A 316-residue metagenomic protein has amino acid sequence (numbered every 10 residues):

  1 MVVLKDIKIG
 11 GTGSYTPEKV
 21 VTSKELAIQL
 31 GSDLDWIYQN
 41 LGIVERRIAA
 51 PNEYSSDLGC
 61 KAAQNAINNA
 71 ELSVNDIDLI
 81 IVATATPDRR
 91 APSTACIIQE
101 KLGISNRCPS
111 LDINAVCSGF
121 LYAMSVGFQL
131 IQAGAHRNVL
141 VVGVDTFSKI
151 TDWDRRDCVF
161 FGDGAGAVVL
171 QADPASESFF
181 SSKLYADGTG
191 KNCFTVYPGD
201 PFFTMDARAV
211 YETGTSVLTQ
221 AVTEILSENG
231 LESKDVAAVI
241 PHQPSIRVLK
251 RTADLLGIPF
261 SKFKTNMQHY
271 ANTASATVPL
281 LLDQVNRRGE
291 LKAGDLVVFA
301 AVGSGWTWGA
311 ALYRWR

Functional and structural regions predicted by a protein language model:
M1-P51, F147, W153-S216, Q220-T223 (+2 more regions): Condensing-enzyme catalytic core mediating Claisen C-C bond formation in acyl metabolism
M1-V2, L102-S105, I131-G134, C158-G162 (+2 more regions): Solvent-exposed alpha-helices and their adjacent loops that cap or buttress functional pockets in soluble metabolic
I9-G11, P51-L111, E228-L255: Conserved beta-ketoacyl condensing-enzyme motif
Y15, A83-D88, A115-F120, G143-S148 (+3 more regions): Acidic, glycine-rich active-site loops and adjacent beta-strand->loop/helix elements that engage anionic groups
D33, S55-A70, T213-N229, V278-V285: Short, well-ordered amphipathic alpha-helical segments that serve as non-catalytic structural scaffolds within diverse
Y38-N40, V44-D57, A85-V139, D254-L282: Conserved catalytic cysteine-centered active-site region of acyl-thioester-dependent Claisen-condensing enzymes
N69-D76, I104-P109, I131-V144, E224 (+4 more regions): Structural signature of cysteine-dependent C-C bond-forming condensing enzymes
M205-M267: A contiguous, well-structured pocket-lining segment that forms one wall/lid of small-molecule binding clefts in soluble
